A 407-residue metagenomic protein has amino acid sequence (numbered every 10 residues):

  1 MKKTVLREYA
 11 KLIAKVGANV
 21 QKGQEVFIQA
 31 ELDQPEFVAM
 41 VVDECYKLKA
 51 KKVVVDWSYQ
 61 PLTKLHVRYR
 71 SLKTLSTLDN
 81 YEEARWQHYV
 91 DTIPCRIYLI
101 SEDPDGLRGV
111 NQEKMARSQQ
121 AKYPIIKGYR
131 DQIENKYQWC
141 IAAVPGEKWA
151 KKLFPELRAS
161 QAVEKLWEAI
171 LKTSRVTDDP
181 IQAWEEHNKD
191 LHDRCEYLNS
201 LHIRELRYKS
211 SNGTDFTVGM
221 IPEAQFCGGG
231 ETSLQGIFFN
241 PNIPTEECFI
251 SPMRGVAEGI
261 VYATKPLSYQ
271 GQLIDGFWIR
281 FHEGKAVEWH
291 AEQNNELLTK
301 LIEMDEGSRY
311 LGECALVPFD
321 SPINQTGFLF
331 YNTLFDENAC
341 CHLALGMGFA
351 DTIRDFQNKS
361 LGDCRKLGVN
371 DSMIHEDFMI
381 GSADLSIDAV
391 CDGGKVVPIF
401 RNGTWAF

Functional and structural regions predicted by a protein language model:
M1-E258, A389, K395, W405-F407: Active-site bordering "gate/hinge" segments that shape substrate access to catalytic or cofactor-binding pockets
K11, N199-L201, Q270-Q272, G307 (+2 more regions): Short solvent-exposed loop/turn micro-motifs enriched in small/polar/acidic residues
E205-Y208, F277, V287, A383-D392: Short polybasic amphipathic segments
G219, W289-H290, F400: Short linear motifs in exposed loops
I250-E306: Long, well-ordered mid-to-C-terminal structural blocks that present hydrophobic/aromatic surfaces
V256-E258, I274-G276, E283, R309-E313 (+3 more regions): Active-site lining segments that contact anionic ligands and/or coordinate catalytic metals
A286-Q357: Dual-mode signal for accessory low-complexity, basic/Gly-rich regions
G362-F407: Extended hydrophobic packing segments that form well-structured cores
